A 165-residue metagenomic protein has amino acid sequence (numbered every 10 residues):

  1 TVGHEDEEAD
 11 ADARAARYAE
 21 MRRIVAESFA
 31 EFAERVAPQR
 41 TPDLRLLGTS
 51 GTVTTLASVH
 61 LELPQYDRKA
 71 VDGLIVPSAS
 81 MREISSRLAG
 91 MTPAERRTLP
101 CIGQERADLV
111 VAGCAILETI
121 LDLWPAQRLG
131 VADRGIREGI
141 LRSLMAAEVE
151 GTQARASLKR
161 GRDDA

Functional and structural regions predicted by a protein language model:
T1-A165: Helical "lid/coupling" subdomains associated with nucleotide-phosphate turnover
